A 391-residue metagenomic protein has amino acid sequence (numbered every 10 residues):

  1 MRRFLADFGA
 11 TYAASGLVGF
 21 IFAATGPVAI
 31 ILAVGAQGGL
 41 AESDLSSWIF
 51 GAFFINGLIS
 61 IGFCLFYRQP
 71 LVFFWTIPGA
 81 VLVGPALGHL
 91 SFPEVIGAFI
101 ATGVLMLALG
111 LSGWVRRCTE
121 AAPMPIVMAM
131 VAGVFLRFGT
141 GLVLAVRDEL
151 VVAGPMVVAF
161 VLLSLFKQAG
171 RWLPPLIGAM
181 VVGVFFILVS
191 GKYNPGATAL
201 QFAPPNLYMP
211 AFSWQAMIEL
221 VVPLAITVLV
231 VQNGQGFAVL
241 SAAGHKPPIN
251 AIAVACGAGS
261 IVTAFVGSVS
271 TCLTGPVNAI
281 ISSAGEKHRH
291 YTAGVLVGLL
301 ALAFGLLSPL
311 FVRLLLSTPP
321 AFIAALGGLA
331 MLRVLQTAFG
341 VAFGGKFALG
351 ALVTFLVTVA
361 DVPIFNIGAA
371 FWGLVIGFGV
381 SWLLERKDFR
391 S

Functional and structural regions predicted by a protein language model:
R2-A10, A33-G62, V222-Y291: Membrane-embedded helical hairpins/re-entrant loop segments and their flanking transmembrane helices within multi-pass
T11-P27, A153, P174-P175, S190 (+1 more regions): Hydrophobic, membrane-embedded alpha-helices of multi-pass small-molecule transporters
S15-G19, A41-S47, C64-L71, T119-P125 (+4 more regions): Short, amphipathic, aromatic/basic-enriched membrane-interface segments that mark the entry/exit of transmembrane
V18-I21, I59-L71, K167, G259-V269 (+1 more regions): Transmembrane alpha-helix interface/packing and boundary motifs in multi-pass membrane proteins, characterized by
G26-I30, V72-A80, N233-G234, S268-N278 (+1 more regions): Transmembrane helix boundary and interhelical junction motifs in multipass membrane proteins
S43-S47, G51-A52, I59-V115: Membrane helical hairpin/interfacial module
L82-G88, F160-S164, V277-A293, V297-L299: Interfacial segments of multi-pass membrane proteins
H89-N194, V297-S391: Membrane-embedded alpha-helical modules
